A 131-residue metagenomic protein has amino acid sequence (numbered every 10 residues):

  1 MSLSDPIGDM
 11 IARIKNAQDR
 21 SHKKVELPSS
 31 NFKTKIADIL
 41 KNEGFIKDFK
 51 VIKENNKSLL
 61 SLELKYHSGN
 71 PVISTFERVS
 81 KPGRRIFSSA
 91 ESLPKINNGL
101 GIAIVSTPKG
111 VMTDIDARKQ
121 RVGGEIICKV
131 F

Functional and structural regions predicted by a protein language model:
M1-F131: Core subunits and conserved enzymes of cellular information-processing and envelope-translocation systems across
